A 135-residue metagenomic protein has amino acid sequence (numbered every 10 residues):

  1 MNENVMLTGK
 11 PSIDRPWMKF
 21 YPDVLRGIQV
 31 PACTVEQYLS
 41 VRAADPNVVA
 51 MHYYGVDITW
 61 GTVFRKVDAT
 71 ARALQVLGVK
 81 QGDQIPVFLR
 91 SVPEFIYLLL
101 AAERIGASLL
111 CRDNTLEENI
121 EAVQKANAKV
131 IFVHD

Functional and structural regions predicted by a protein language model:
M1-A32: Flexible, non-catalytic linker and terminal segments flanking ANL/adenylate-forming cores
P11-K19, Q37-T59: AMP-dependent adenylate-forming
V30-P31, N47-L100, L116-I120: Conserved AMP-binding/adenylate-forming core of the ANL superfamily
T34, Y38-L39, E118: Hydrophobic alpha-helical segments typical of transmembrane helices and their membrane-interface/capping positions
L99, L110, N114-D135: Conserved ATP-dependent adenylate/AMP-binding module captured primarily in the ANL superfamily
E103: Short alpha-helix at the nucleotide-sugar/activated-sugar donor binding site of glycosyltransferases and closely
G106: Structured binding elements
